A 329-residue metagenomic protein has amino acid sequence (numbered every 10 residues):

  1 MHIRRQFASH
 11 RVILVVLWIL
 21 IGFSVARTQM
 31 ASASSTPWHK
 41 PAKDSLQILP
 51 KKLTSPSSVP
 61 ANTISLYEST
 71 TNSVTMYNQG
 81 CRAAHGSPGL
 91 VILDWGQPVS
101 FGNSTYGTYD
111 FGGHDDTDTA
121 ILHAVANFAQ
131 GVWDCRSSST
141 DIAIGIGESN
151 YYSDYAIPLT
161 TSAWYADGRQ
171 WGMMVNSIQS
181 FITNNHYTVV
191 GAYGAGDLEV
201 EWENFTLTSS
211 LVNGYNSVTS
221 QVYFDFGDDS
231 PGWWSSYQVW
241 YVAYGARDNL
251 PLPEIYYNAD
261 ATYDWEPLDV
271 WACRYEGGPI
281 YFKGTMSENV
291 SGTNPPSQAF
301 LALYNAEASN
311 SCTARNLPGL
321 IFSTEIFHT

Functional and structural regions predicted by a protein language model:
M1-A8: N-terminal secretory signal peptides that target proteins for export/translocation
L14-R27: Bacterial N-terminal signal peptides
V25-S35: Sec-dependent signal peptide cleavage junction
T36-S87, W95, F111-N127, W133-D134 (+3 more regions): Surface-exposed substrate-engagement region within the catalytic domains of secreted or surface-exposed extracellular
W95-S104, G131-P158: Substrate-binding cleft and catalytic face of glycoside hydrolase catalytic domains, especially the flexible beta-alpha
N103-G113, D154-Y165: Surface-exposed, active-site-proximal loop segments in enzymatic domains
A143-E148, Y193-D197, G284: Extended hydrophobic secondary-structure segments that form protein cores and membrane-embedded regions
